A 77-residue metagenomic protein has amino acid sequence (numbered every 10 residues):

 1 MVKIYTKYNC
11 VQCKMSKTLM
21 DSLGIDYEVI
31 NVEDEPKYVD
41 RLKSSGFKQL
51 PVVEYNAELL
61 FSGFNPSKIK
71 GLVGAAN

Functional and structural regions predicted by a protein language model:
M1-I25: Local sequence-structure signature of Cys/Sec-based thiol-disulfide redox active-site neighborhoods
K7, F47, P66: ATP/adenylate-binding site constellation spanning eukaryotic-like Ser/Thr protein kinases, ABC-transporter
V11, P36-K37, S67: Short alpha-helical
I25-Y38, Q49: Thiol-based oxidoreductase modules, predominantly thioredoxin-like and allied folds used for disulfide exchange
V39-K43: N-terminal beta-loop-helix "entrance" segment that forms/cooperates in small-molecule cofactor or anionic ligand
S45-V53: Structural micro-motif
Y55-N77: Non-catalytic, surface beta->alpha helical segment in thiol-disulfide oxidoreductase systems
